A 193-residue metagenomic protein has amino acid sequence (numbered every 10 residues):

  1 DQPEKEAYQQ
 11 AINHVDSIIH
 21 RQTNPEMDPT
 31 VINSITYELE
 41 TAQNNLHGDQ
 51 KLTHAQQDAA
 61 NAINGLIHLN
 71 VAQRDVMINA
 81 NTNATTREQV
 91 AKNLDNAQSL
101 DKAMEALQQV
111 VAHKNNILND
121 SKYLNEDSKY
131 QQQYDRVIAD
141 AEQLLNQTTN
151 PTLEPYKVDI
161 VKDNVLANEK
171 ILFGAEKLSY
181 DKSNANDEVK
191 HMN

Functional and structural regions predicted by a protein language model:
D1-N193: Amphipathic alpha-helical assembly segments used for oligomerization, scaffolding, or translocation
